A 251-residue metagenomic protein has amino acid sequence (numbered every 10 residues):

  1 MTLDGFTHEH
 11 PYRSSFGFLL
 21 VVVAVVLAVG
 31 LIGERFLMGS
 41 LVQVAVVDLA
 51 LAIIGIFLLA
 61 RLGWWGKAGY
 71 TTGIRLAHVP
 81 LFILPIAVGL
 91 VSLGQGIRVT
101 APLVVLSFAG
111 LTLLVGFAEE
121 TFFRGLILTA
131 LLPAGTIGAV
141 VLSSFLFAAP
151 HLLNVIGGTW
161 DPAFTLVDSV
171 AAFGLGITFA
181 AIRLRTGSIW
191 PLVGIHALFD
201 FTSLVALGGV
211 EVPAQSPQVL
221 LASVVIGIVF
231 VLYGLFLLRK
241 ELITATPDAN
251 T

Functional and structural regions predicted by a protein language model:
M1-P11, G66-K67: Short, Lys/Arg-rich, polar N-terminal cytosolic tail immediately upstream of the first transmembrane signal-anchor
P11-A60, R75-I83, P102, L106-S107 (+2 more regions): Alpha-helical transmembrane segments in multi-pass membrane proteins
V21-M38, I86-G96, A148-L152, D200: Membrane-embedded alpha-helical segments in integral membrane proteins
F36-G39, S92-L103, G158-P162, V210-P217: Membrane-interface helix caps and helix-loop-helix hairpins in membrane proteins
G39, A197-T251: C-terminal membrane module of polytopic membrane proteins
T72-L81, S107, L132-L142, P191 (+1 more regions): Cytoplasmic-side transmembrane-helix entry/capping segments in multi-pass membrane proteins
A118-S144, G158, L184-S188: Membrane-interface helix/loop boundary segments of multi-pass membrane proteins
T165-L221: Functionally important transmembrane alpha-helices
